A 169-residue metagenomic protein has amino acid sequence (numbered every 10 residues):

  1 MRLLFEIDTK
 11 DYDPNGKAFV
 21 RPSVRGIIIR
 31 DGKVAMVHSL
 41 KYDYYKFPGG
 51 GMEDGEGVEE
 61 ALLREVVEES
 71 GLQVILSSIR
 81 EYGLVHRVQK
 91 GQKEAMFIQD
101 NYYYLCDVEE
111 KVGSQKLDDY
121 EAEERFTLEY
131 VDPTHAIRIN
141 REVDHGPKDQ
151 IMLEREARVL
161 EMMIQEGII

Functional and structural regions predicted by a protein language model:
M1-R25: Acidic, metal-coordinating catalytic segment for phosphate/diphosphate chemistry, firing primarily on the Nudix
A18-V20, E94-D100, Y120-R125: A generic structural micro-feature
I29-E69, Q73: Conserved Nudix-box catalytic region and its N-terminal flanking loop in Nudix hydrolases and closely related
M52, V85, V108, P133-A136: Hydrophobic pocket-lining residues within nucleotide cofactor-binding pockets
Q73-G83: A short coil-to-beta-strand element that immediately follows conserved catalytic motifs
R87-Q115, E129: Active-site-adjacent beta-strand/loop module that shapes the phosphate/pyrophosphate-binding cleft
G113-Q115, D119-I169: Nudix hydrolase/Nudix homology domain
